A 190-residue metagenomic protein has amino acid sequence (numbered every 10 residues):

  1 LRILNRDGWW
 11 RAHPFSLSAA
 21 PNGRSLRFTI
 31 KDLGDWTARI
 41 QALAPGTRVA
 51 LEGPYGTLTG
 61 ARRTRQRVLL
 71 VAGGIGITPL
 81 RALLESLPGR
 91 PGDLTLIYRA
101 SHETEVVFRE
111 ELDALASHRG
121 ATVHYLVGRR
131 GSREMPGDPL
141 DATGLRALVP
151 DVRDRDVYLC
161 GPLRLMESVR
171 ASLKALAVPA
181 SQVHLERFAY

Functional and structural regions predicted by a protein language model:
L1-E52, T59, Q66, D93-T95 (+3 more regions): Ferredoxin-reductase
S25-I30, D35-T37, E103-D156: C-terminal helical cap/extension that packs against the catalytic core of soluble nucleotide-cofactor enzymes
V49, V123-Y125, V183-L185: Generic structural signal for residues in well-ordered beta-strands
R62-Q66, V152-R153: Short helix-loop-beta connector
R67, G92-T95, G120-T122, D156 (+1 more regions): Residues at the starts of beta-strands that form the adenosine-phosphate
G76, P162: Short, conserved phosphate/pyrophosphate- and ester-handling motifs at nucleotide-, phospho-/glycolipid
I77-P88: Histidine-anchored nucleotide/phosphate-binding helix
L176-Y190: Short, flexible loop segments at boundaries between secondary-structure elements
